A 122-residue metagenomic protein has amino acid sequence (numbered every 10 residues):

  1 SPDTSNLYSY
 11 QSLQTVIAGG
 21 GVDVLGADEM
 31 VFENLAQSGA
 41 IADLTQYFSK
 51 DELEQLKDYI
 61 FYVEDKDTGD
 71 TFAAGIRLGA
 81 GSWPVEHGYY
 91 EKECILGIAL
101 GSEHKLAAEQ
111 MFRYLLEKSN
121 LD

Functional and structural regions predicted by a protein language model:
S1-N6: N-terminal export/targeting and maturation segments
L7-T71: Extracytoplasmic "Venus flytrap"/periplasmic binding protein-like
G39, Y89-E91, L121: Short, solvent-exposed coil/turn segments at beta-strand boundaries
V63, G75-I76, L96-I98: Short beta-strand element of the conserved SAM-dependent methyltransferase core
A74-E93: Long, glycine/tryptophan/cysteine-rich extracytoplasmic
Y89-E103: A bilobed periplasmic-binding-protein/Venus flytrap-type ligand-binding module shared by bacterial periplasmic
E103-Y114: Short amphipathic alpha-helical coupling segments at ligand-binding clamshell hinges and other catalytic/signaling
L115-D122: Periplasmic-binding protein-like
